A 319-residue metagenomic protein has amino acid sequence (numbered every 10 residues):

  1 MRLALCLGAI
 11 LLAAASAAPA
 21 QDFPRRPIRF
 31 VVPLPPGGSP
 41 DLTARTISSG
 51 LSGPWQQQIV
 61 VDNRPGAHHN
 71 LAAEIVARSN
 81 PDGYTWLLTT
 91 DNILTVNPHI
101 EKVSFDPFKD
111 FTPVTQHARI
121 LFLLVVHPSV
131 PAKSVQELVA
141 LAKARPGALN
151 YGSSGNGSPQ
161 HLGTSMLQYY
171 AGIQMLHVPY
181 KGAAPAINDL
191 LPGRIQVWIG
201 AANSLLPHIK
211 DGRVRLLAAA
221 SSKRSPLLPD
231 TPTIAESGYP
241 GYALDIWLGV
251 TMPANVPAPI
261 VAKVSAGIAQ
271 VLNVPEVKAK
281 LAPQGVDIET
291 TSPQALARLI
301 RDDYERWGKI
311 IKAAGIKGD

Functional and structural regions predicted by a protein language model:
M1-C6: Bacterial N-terminal signal peptides that target proteins for export
A13-A17: N-terminal signal peptide c-region/cleavage motif recognized by signal peptidases
A20-D110, A148-N150, N156, G172-A201 (+4 more regions): N-terminal (or domain-start) structured segment
R25-P27, Y169-Y170, K210, T233-E236 (+1 more regions): An extracytoplasmic/periplasmic, membrane-proximal ligand-sensing/linker region
L42, T46, G50, L71 (+15 more regions): Extracytoplasmic/secreted proteins, especially bacterial periplasmic and envelope-associated proteins
R78-Y84, D91, P98-P185, I234 (+1 more regions): Hinge/capping helix and adjacent helix->loop/strand transition within the periplasmic-binding protein
N92-K102, H161, Q168-Y170, V197-T231 (+1 more regions): A ligand-binding cleft/hinge motif common to bilobed small-molecule-binding domains
